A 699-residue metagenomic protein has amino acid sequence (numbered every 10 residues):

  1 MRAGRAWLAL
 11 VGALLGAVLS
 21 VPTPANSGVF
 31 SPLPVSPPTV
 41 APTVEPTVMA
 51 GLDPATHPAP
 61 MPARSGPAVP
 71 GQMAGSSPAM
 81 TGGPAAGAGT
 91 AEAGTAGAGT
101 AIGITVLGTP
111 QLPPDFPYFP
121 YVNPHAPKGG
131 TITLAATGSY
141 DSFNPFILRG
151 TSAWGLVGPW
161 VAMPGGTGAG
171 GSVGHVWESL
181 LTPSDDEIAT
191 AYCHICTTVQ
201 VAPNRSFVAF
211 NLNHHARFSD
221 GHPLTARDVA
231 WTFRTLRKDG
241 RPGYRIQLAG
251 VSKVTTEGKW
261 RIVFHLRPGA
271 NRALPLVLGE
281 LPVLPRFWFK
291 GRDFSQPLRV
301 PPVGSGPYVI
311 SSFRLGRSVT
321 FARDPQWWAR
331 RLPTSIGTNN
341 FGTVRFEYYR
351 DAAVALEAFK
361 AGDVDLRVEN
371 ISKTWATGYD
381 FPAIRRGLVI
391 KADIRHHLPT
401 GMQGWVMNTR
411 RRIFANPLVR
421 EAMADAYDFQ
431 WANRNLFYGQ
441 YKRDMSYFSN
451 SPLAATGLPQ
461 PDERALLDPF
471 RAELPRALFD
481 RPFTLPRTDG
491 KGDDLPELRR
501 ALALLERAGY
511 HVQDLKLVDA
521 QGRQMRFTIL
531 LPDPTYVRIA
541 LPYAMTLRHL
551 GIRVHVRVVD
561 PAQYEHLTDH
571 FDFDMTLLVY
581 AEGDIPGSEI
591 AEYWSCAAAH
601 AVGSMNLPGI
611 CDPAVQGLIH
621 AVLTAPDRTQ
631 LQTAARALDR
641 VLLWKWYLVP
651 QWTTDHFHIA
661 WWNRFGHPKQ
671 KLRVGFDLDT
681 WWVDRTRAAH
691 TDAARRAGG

Functional and structural regions predicted by a protein language model:
G28, L33, F116, L315 (+3 more regions): Ligand/substrate-recognition segments at binding pockets and active sites
A96-P203, R234, P301-V303: N-terminal lobe/hinge region of extracytoplasmic solute-binding protein
V122, A126-P127, I147-G165, T198-P242 (+4 more regions): Aromatic- and charge-enriched surface segment that lines or borders ligand/interaction sites
A136-G138, R314-V319, R323, A424-L485 (+4 more regions): Detector for C-terminal structural segments
C193-N204, S219, L224, H265-L284 (+4 more regions): Aromatic-rich, solvent-exposed beta-strand/loop patch
A209, N213, Q296, A329-Y379 (+5 more regions): Ligand-site clamp/hinge motif
N211, R245-F289, S305-R314, P459-E473: Surface-exposed binding/hinge segments that line and control ligand-binding clefts or catalytic entry sites
K253-T255, S311-A322, E347-R411, E421-A422 (+3 more regions): Extracellular/periplasmic solute-recognition and catalytic clefts
